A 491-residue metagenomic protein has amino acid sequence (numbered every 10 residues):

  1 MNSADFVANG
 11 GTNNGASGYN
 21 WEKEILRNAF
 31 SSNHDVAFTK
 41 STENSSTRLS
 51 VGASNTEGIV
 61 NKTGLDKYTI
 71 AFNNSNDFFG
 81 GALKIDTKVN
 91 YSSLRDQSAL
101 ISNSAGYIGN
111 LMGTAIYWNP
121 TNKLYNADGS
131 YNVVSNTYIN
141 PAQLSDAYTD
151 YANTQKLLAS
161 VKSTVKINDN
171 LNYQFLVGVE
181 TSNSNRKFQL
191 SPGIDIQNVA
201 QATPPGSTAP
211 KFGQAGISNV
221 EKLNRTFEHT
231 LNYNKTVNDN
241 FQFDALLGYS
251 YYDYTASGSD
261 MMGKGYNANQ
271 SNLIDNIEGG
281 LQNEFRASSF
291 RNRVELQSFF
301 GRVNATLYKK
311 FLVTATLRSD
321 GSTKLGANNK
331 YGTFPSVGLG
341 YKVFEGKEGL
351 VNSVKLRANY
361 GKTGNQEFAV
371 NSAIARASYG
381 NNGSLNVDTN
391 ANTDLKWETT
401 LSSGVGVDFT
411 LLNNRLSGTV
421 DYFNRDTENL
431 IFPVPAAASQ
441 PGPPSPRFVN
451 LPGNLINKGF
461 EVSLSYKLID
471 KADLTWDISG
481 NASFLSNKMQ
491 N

Functional and structural regions predicted by a protein language model:
M1-S17, I59-L65, T69-L158, L176 (+6 more regions): Surface-exposed loop/interface segments of Gram-negative outer-membrane beta-barrel transport/assembly proteins
I25, N33-I59, A71-D77, D86-K88 (+3 more regions): Predominantly transmembrane beta-strands of Gram-negative outer membrane beta-barrel pores used for transport
F30, H34-K40, Q297-L307: Structured alpha-helical segments in the cores of large, soluble enzyme domains
V51-E57, V313-S322, A358-Y360: Transmembrane beta-strand segments that form the barrel wall of outer-membrane beta-barrel proteins
I59-K62, T323-N329: Solvent-exposed loop/turn segments connecting transmembrane beta-strands in outer-membrane beta-barrel proteins
G404-G406: Glycine-centered tight-turn and secondary-structure capping sites
